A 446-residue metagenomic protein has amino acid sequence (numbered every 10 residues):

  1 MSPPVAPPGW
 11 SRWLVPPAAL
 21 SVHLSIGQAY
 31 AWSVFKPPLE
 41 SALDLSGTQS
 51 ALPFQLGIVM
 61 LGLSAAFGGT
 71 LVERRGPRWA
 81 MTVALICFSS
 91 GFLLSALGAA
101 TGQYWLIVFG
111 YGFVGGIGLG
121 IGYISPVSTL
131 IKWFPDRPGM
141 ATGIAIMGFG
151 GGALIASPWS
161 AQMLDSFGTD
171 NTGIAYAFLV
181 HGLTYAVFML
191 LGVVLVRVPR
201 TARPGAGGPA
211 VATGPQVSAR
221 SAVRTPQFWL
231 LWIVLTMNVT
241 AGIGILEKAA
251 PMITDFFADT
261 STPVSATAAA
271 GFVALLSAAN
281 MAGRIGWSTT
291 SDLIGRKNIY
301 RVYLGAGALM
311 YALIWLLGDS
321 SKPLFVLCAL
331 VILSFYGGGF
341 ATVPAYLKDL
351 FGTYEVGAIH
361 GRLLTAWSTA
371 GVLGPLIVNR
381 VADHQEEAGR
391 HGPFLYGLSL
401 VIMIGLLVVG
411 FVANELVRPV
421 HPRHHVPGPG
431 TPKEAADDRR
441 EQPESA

Functional and structural regions predicted by a protein language model:
W32-P37, S157, R220-S288, G374-N379: Extracytoplasmic gate region of multi-pass secondary transporters
L39, G120-F134, A141-T142, G338-F351: Intracellular juxtamembrane helix-capping segments at the cytosolic ends of symmetry-related transmembrane helices
Q55-T70, A274-G286: Central cavity-lining transmembrane alpha-helices of secondary-active solute carriers, predominantly the Major
I86-A100, A306-D319: C-terminal ends and interior cores of transmembrane alpha-helices in multi-pass membrane transporters/permeases
R137-P158, G361-P375: Glycine-rich segments within core transmembrane alpha-helices of 12-TM secondary carriers
A175-L195, G397-L416: Symmetry-related core transmembrane helices of the 12-TM Major Facilitator Superfamily/SLC fold
V198-Q216, R423-K433: Flexible cytoplasmic inter-helical loops of multi-pass small-molecule transporters
L235-G244, T267-V343: C-terminal transmembrane helical hairpin of 12-TM major facilitator-type secondary transporters
